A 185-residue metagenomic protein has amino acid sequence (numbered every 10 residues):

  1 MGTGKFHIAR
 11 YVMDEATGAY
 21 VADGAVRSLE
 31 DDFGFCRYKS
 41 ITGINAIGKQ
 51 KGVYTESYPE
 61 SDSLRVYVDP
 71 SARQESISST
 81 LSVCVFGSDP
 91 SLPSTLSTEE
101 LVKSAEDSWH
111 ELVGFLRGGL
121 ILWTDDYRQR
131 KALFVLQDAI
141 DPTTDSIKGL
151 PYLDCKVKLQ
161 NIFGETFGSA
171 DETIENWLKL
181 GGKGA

Functional and structural regions predicted by a protein language model:
M1-A185: Extracellular/virion structural assembly segments
